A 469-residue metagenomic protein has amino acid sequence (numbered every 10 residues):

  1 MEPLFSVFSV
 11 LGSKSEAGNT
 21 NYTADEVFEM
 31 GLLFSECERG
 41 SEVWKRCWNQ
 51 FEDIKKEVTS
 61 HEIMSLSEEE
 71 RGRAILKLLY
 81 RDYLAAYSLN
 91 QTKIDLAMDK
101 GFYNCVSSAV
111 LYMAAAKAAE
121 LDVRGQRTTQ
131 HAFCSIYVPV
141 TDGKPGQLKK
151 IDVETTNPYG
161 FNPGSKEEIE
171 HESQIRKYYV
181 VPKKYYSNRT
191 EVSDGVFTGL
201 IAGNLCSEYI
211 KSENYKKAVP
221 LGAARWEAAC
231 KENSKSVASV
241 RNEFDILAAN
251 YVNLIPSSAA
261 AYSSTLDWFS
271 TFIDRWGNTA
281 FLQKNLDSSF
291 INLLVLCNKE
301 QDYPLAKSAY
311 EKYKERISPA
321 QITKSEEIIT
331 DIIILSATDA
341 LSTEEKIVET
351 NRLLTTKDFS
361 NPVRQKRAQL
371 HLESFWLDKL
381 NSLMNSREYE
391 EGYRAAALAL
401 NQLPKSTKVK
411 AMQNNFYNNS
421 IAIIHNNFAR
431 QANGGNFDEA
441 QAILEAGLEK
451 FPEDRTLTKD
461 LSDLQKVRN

Functional and structural regions predicted by a protein language model:
D25-L96, P145: Secondary-structure boundary elements
S107-K177: Hydrophobic/aromatic-rich core segments of domains that either
K184, V192-K211, K235-I255, F281-L296 (+3 more regions): Amphipathic alpha-helical repeat scaffolds of TPR domains
V219-A224, S258-W276, Y303-K314, S342-K357 (+3 more regions): Alpha-helical repeat scaffolds
C230-K231, G277, K284, S318 (+3 more regions): Short coil turns that delineate tetratricopeptide repeat
E232-V240, T279, A320, S406 (+1 more regions): Residue-level recognition of tetratricopeptide repeat
N426-R430, G435, A442-E445, E449 (+1 more regions): Terminal, low-structured helical/coil segments at or just beyond the last alpha-helical repeat
